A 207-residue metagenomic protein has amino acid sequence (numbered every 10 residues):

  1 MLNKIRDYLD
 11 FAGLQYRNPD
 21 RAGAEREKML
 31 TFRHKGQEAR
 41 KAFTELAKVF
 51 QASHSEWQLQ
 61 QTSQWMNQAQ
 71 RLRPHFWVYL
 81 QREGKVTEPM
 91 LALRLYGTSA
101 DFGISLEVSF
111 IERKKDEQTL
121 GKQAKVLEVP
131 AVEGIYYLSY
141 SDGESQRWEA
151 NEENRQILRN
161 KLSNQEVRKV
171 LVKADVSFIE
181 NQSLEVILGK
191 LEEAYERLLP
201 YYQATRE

Functional and structural regions predicted by a protein language model:
M1-H54, R147-E207: Long, solvent-exposed, polar/charged low-complexity segments
T44-P74: Short N-terminal edge-element motif at the start of the domain
Q58-Q60, E83-G97, I135-S141, Q165-V172: Short, surface-exposed, charge-dense and proline/glycine-enriched linear segments
Q64, Y79, E88-M90, Q156-L158 (+1 more regions): Residue-level detector of functional hotspots within protein domains
A69-V129: Aromatic- and glycine-enriched beta-alpha-beta binding-site module
S109-R168: Short, internal acidic amphipathic alpha-helical interface segments that mediate docking to partner proteins
